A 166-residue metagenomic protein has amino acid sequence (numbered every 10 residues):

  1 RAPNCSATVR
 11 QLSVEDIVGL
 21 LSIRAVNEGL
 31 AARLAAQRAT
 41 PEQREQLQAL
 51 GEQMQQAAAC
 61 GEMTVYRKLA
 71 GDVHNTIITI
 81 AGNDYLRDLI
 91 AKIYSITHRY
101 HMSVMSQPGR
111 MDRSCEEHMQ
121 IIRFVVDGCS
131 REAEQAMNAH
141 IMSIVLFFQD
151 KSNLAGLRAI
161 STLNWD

Functional and structural regions predicted by a protein language model:
R1-R33, Q37, Q149-D166: Short linear motifs at protein or domain termini
T8, A31, L50-G51, H74 (+3 more regions): Enrichment for repetitive, rod-forming helical segments
E15-D16, L20, R24-N27, A39-S103 (+2 more regions): Conserved amphipathic alpha-helical segments that form helical-bundle/coiled-coil interaction surfaces
T97-M105, V145-S152, G156: Short amphipathic alpha-helical interaction/hinge segments
R110-D112: Active-site loop of classical SDR/Rossmann-like NAD(P)-dependent oxidoreductases, centered on the catalytic Tyr-X3-Lys
M119-D127, R131, Q135, S143-L146 (+2 more regions): C-terminal peripheral helix-coil segments that are non-catalytic and often amphipathic
